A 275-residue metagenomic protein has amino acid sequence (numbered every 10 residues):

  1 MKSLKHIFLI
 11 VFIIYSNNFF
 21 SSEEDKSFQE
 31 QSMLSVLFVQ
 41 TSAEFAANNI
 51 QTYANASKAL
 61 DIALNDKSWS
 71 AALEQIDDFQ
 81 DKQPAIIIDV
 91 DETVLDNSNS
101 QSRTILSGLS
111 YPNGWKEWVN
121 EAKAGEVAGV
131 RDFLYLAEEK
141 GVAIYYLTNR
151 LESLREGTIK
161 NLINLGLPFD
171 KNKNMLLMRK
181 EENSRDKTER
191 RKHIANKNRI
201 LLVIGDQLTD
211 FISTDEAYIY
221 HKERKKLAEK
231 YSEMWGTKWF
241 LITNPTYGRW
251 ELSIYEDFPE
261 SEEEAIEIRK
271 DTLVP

Functional and structural regions predicted by a protein language model:
K2-L9: Sec-dependent signal peptide recognition, specifically the positively charged N-region followed immediately by
F19-I88, E256-P275: Non-catalytic pre-domain segments flanking phosphatase-related domains
K26, A54, R155-P275: C-terminal cap/substrate-recognition subdomain and adjoining C-terminal extension of metal-dependent phosphatase-like
L64-I76, I144-N149, K171-N174: Surface-exposed patches in mature extracellular/periplasmic domains of secreted proteins
Q83, V94-G125, E139: Active-site neighborhood of HAD-like aspartate-dependent phosphohydrolases
A85-I88, L95, A143-T148, M175-L177 (+2 more regions): Structural recognition of the beta-strand scaffold that forms the well-ordered cores of secreted hydrolase catalytic
K116-Y145, E152-S153: Short, acidic loop-to-helix structural element flanking the phosphoryl-transfer center in phosphate-processing enzymes
